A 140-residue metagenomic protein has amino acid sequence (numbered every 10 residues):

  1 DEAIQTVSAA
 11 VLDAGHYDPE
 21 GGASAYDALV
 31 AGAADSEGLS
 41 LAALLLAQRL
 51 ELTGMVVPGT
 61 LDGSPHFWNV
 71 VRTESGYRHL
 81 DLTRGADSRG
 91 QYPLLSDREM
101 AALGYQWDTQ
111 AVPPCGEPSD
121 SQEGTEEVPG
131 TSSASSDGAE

Functional and structural regions predicted by a protein language model:
D1-A28: Secondary-structure boundary elements
E2, T6, A31, S64 (+1 more regions): Generic structural microfeature
Q5-A9, E37, L103: Predominantly the structural core of cysteine protease catalytic domains
D18-Y26, A33, G54-S64: Catalytic cysteine-centered active-site loop
P19-G21, A31, S36, S75-Y77 (+1 more regions): Intrinsically disordered, low-complexity repeat and linker tracts
E37-A102: Hydrophobic/aromatic-rich core segments of domains that either
